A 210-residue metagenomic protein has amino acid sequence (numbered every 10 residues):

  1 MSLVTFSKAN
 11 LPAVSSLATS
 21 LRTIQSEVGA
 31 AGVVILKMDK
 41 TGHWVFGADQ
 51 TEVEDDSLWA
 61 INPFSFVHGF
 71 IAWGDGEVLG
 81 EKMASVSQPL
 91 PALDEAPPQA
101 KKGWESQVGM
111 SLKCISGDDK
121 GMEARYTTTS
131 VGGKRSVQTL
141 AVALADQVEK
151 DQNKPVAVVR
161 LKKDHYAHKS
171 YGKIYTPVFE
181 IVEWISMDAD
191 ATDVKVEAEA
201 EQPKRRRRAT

Functional and structural regions predicted by a protein language model:
M1-G121, S170-T176, E180-D188, D193: OB-fold ssDNA-binding interfaces and closely related basic DNA-contact patches used across DNA replication/repair
S87-A92, V137-T139, V156-R160: A short linear-motif detector with a strong N-terminal bias
M110-L112, Y126, L140, V159-L161 (+1 more regions): Generic hydrophobic secondary-structure signal
C114-S116, S130-G133, K163-H165, E183: Short, flexible loop/turn elements at secondary-structure junctions
D119-Q152: Acidic, glycine-rich flexible loop segments
Q152-K169: Flexible glycine-rich surface loops and low-complexity tracts that mediate binding to linear polymers
K195-E199: Long, low-complexity, intrinsically disordered regions
P203-A209: Arg/Lys-rich low-complexity patches in intrinsically disordered regions that function as generic
